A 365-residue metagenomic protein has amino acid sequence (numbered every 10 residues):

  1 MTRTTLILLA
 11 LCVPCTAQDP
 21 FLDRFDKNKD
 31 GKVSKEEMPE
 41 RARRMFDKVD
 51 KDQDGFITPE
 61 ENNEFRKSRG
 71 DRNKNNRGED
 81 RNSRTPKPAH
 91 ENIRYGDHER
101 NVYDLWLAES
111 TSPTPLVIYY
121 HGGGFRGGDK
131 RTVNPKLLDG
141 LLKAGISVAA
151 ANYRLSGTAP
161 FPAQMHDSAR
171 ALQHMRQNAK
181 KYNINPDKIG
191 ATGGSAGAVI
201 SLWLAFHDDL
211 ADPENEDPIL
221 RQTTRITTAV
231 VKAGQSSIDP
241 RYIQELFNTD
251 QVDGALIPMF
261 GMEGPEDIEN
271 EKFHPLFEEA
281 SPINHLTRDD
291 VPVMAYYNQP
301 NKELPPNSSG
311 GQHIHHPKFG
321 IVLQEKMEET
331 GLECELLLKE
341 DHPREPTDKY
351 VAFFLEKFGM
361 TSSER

Functional and structural regions predicted by a protein language model:
D26-D30, D50-D54: Acidic carboxylate motifs that coordinate Ca2+ or other divalent cations, activating on Asp/Glu
N73-S112, H274, T287: N-terminal cap/lid segment of alpha/beta-hydrolase-fold proteins
R81-K87, H98, D208-L210, P240-H285 (+2 more regions): Mobile cap/lid helix-loop segments that gate and shape the active-site cleft of serine hydrolases
D104, V293-S308, P317-R365: C-terminal catalytic histidine-bearing segment of alpha/beta-hydrolase fold enzymes
P113-G124: Short beta-strand element of the alpha/beta-hydrolase
R131-A149: Short amphipathic alpha-helix adjacent to the substrate-entry channel of hydrolases
L142, L246-K272, R288, Y297-C334: Active-site-adjacent alpha-helix of alpha/beta-hydrolase-fold enzymes
R170-F247: Primarily recognizes the serine-hydrolase "nucleophile elbow" in alpha/beta-hydrolase and SGNH/GDSL folds
